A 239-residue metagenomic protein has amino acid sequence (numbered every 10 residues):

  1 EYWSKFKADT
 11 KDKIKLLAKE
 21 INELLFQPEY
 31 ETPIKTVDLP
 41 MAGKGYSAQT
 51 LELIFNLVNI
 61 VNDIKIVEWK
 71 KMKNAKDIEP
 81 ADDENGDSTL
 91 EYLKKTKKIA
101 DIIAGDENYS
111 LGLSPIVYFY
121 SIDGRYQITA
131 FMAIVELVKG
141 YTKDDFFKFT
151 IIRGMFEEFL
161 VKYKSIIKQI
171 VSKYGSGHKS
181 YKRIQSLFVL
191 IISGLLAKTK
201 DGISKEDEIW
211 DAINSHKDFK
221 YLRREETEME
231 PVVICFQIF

Functional and structural regions predicted by a protein language model:
E1-I238: Flexible coil/loop and intrinsically disordered segments
